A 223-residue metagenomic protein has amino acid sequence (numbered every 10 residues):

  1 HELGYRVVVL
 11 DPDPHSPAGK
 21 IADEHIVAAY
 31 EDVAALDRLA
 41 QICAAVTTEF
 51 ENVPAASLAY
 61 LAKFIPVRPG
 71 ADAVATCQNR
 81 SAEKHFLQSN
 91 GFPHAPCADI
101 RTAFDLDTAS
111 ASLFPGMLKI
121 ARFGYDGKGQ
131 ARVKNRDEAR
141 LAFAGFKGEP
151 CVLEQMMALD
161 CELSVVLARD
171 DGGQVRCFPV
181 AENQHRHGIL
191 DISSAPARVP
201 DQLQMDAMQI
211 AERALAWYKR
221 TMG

Functional and structural regions predicted by a protein language model:
H1-H85, S89, F104: ATP-binding N-terminal substructure of ATP-dependent carboxylate-amine bond-forming enzymes
Y5, F92, R220: Short glycine/serine/threonine/alanine-rich loop segments
V8, T47, V67-P69, A95 (+3 more regions): Structural detector of well-ordered beta-strand residues that form the stable sheet scaffold of enzyme domains
V9, I26-V27, P69, P96-D99 (+2 more regions): Structural signal for conserved beta-strand scaffold positions within catalytic alpha/beta enzyme cores
E51-V53, R122-F123, A168: Short glycine-rich anion-binding loops that position phosphate/pyrophosphate groups of nucleotides and phosphorylated
F64, A71-Q130, R136: A conserved helix-loop-beta module that forms one wall/lid of the active-site cleft in ATP-utilizing catalytic domains
G129, V133-G223: Internal nucleotide-binding/catalytic subdomain
